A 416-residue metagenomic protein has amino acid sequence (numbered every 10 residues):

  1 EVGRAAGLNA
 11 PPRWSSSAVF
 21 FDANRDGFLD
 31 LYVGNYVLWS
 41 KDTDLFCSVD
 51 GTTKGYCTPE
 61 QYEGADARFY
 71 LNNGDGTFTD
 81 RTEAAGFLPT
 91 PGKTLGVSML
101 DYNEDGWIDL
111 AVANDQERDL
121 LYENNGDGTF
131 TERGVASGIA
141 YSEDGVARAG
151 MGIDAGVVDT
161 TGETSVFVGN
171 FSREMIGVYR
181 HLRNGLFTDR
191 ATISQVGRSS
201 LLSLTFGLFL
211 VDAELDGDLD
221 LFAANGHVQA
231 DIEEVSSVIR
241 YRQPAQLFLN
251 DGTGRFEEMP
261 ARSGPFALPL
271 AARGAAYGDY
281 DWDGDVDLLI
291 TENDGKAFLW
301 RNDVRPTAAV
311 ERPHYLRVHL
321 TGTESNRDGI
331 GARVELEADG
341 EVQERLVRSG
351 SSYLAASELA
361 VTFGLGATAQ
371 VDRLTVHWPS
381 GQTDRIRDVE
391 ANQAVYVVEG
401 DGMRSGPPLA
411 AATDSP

Functional and structural regions predicted by a protein language model:
E1-V2, L45-S48, A65-R81, R118-R133 (+4 more regions): Beta-propeller blade repeat segments, especially FG-GAP/WD-type strand-to-loop junctions in 6- to 7-bladed propeller
G7-V19, E63, G86-S98, G138-D154 (+6 more regions): Repeat-based blade/solenoid architectures
N9, Y56-Q61, L110-V112, E143-D144 (+4 more regions): Short consensus segments that form the blades of beta-propeller domains, in both extracellular/periplasmic
S15-L29, L71, L95-E104, I108 (+6 more regions): Beta-propeller blade termini
L31-N35, D109-N114, T164-N170, L221-A224 (+2 more regions): Hydrophobic beta-strand segments that make up the repeating blades of beta-propeller and related beta-repeat
N35-Y62, A223-R242: Short, conserved, GDST-rich strand-edge loop motifs in beta-rich repeat architectures
A155-N170, F209-A230, E234-P244, L249: Loop/turn-rich, solvent-exposed surfaces of beta-rich toroidal or solenoidal domains
Q195-R198, V238-Q246, N250-P416: Gly/Ser/Thr/Pro-enriched helix-cap/hinge segments flanking short amphipathic alpha-helices
